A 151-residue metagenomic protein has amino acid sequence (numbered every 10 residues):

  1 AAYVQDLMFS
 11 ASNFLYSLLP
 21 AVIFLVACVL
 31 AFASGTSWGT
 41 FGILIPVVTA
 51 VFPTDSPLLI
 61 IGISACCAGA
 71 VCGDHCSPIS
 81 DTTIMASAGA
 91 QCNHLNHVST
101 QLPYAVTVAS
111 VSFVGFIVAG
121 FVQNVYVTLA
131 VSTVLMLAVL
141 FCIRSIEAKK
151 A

Functional and structural regions predicted by a protein language model:
A1-Q5, A33-T36, S112-Y126: Transmembrane helix-loop junctions in multi-pass membrane proteins
A1-T54: Membrane-embedded alpha-helical segments and adjacent helix-loop junctions characteristic of multi-pass solute
F9-L15, F121-S132: Interfacial loop-to-helix junctions that mark the boundaries of transmembrane helices in multi-pass membrane
Y16-V29, S56-H75, V106: Alpha-helical transmembrane segments of multi-pass membrane proteins
I23-A31, P46-A50, C66-A70, V108-A119 (+1 more regions): Hydrophobic core segments of alpha-helical transmembrane domains in multi-pass membrane transport and ion-translocation
A33-C72, T82-N96, V139-S145: Hydrophobic transmembrane alpha-helices that form the pore/transport pathway of multi-pass ion and small-solute
L95, S99-V108: Alpha-helical transmembrane segments of multi-pass membrane proteins
A148-A151: Short, charged juxtamembrane terminal tails flanking transmembrane helices
